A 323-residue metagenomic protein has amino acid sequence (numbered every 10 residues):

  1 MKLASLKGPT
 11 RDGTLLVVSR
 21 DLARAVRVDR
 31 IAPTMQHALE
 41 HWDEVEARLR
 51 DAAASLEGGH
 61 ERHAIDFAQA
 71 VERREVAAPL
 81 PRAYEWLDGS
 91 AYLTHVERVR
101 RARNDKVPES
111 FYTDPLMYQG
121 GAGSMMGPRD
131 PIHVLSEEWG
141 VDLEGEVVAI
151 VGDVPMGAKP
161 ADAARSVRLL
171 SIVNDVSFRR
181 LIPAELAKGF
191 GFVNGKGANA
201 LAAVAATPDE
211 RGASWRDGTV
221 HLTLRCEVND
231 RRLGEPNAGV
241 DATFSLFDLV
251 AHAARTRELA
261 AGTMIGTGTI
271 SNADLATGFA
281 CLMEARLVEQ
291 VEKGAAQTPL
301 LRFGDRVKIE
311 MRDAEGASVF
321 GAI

Functional and structural regions predicted by a protein language model:
M1-A32, L135-S136, G145, E185 (+6 more regions): Charged, cofactor-coupling segments
M1-L6, E40-P236, T243-D248, D313: Active-site microenvironments in enzyme catalytic cores
A83, R255-R257, A296-L300: Short, surface-exposed secondary-structure edge patches
L249-A261: Phosphate/ATP-binding catalytic cores across multiple sugar-kinase/actin-like superfamilies, primarily ASKHA
R257, T263, N272-A276: Basic polyanion-binding and macromolecular-assembly surfaces
A261-G262, G304: Loop/turn positions that initiate beta-strands
